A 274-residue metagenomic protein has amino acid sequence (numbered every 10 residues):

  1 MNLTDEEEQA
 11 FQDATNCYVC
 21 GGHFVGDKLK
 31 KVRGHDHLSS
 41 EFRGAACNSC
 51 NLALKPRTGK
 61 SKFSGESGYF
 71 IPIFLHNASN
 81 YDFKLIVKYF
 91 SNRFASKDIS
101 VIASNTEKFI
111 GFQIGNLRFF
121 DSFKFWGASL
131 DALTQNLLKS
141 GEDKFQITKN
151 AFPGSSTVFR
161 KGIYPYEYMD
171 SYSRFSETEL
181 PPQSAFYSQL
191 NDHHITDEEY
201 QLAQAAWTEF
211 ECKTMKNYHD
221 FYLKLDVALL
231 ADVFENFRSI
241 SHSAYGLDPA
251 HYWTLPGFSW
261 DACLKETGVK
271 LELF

Functional and structural regions predicted by a protein language model:
M1-F274: Metal-dependent nucleotidyl/phosphoryl-transfer cores and adjacent nucleic-acid-binding surfaces
